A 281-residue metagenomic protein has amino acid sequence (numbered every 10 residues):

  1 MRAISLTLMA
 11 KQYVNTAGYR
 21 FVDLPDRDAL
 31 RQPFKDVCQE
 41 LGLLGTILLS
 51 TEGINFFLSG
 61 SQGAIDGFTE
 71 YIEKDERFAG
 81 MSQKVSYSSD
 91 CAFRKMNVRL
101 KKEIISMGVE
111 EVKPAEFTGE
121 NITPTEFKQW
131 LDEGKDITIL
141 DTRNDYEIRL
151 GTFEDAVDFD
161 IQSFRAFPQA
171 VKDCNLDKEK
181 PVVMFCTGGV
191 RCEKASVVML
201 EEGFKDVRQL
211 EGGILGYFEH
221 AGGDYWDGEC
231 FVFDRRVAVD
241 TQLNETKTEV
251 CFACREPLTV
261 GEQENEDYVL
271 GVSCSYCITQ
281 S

Functional and structural regions predicted by a protein language model:
M1-T7: N-terminal amphipathic/basic-hydrophobic helices that include classical n-h-c signal peptides and signal-anchor
L8-E120, N144-P181, V190-S281: Rhodanese-like catalytic fold shared by cysteine-dependent sulfurtransferases and DSP/PTP-type phosphatases
V109-V112, F127, K135-D136: Hydrophobic alpha-helical hairpins/lids featuring a short glycine-rich hinge
F117-D132: Internal catalytic-core helix/loop-beta-alpha segment that presents or stabilizes conserved functional determinants
E133-K135, K178-E179: Short, well-ordered loop/turn elements at secondary-structure boundaries
I139-D141: Structural scaffold elements adjacent to functional motifs in cytosolic proteins
